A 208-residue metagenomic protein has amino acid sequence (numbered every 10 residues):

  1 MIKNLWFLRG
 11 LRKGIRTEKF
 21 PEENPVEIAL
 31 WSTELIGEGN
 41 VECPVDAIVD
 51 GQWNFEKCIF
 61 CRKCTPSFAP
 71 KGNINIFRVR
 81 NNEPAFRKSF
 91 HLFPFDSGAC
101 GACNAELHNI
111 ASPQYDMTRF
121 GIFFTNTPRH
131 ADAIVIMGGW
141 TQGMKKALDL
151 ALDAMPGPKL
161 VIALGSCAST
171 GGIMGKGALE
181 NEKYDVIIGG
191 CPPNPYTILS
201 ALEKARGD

Functional and structural regions predicted by a protein language model:
M1-D46: Ferredoxin-type iron-sulfur electron-transfer modules and their immediate structural context
M1-F7, I15-T17, G189-D208: Catalytic cores of enzyme domains
K3, F20-P21, P25-V26, F60-D132: Flanking helices and flexible, charged tails adjoining ferredoxin-like Fe-S electron-transfer domains in multi-subunit
I28-T33, A47-V49, F86-F90, G177: Short, intrinsically disordered, charge-biased short linear motifs at domain edges
L30, I36-R78: Iron-sulfur cluster-binding cysteine motifs and their immediate structural context in ferredoxin-like electron-transfer
D46, A154-G157, A205: Ferredoxin-type iron-sulfur electron-transfer modules in oxidoreductases and energy-metabolism complexes
F86-F93, S97-C100, C167-T170, K183-Y184 (+1 more regions): Intrinsically disordered, low-complexity segments enriched in small residues
A105-L107, S112-Y115, G121-S200: Cofactor-cradling patches in redox/metallo enzymes
